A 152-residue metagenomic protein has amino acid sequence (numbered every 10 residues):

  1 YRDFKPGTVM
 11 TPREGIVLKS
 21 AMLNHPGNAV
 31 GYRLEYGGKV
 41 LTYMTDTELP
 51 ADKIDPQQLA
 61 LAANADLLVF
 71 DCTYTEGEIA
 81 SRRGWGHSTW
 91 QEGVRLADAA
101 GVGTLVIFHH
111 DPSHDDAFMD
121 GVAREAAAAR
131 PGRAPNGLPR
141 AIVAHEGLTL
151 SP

Functional and structural regions predicted by a protein language model:
Y1-P56, A60-L61, G147-P152: Core dinuclear metal-dependent hydrolase active-site scaffold
V40, E48-H145: Cap/insert and terminal regions of metallo-dependent hydrolase folds
